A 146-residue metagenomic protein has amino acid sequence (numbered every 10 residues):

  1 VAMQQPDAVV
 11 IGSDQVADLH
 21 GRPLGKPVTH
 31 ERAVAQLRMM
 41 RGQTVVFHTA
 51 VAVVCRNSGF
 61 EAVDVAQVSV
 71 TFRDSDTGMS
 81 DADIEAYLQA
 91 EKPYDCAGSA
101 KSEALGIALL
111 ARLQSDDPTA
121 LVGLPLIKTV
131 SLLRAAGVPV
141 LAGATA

Functional and structural regions predicted by a protein language model:
V1-A146: Anionic-ligand binding patches
